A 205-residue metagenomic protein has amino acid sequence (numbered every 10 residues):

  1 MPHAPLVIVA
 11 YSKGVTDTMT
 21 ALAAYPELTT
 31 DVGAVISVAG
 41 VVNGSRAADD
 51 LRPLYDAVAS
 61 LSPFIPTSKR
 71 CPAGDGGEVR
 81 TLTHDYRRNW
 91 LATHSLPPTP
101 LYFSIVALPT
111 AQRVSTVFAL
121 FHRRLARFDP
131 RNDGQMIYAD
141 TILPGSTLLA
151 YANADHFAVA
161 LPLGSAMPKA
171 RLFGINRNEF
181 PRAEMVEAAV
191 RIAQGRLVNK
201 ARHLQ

Functional and structural regions predicted by a protein language model:
M1-L91: Serine-dependent carboxylesterase/thioesterase catalytic core of lipase-like alpha/beta-hydrolase/SGNH enzymes
L96-Q205: C-terminal catalytic-base region of ester-bond hydrolases, centering on the histidine of the charge-relay
